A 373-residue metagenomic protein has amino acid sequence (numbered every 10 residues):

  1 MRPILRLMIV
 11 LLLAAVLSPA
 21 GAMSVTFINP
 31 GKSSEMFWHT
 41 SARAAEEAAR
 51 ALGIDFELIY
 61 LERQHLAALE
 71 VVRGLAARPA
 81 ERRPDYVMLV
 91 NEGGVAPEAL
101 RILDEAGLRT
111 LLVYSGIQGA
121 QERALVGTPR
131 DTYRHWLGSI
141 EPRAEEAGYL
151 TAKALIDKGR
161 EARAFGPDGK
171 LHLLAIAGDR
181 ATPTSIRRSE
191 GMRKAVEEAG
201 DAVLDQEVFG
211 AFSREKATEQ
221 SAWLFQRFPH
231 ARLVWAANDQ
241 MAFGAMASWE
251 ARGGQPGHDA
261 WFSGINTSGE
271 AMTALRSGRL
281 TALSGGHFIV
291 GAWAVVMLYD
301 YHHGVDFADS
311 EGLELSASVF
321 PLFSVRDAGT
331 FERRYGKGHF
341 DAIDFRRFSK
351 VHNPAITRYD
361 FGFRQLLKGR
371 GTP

Functional and structural regions predicted by a protein language model:
M8-S18: Bacterial N-terminal signal peptides
V25-A44, A48, L52, F56-V72 (+2 more regions): Extracytoplasmic "Venus flytrap"
F37-L52, A147-A154, P183-A202, G244 (+1 more regions): Short, solvent-exposed amphipathic alpha-helices that sit in or adjacent to ligand/effector-binding or catalytic
R50-H65, A175, E197-G210, G257-H258: Short beta-strand elements in bilobed, periplasmic/extracellular small-molecule ligand-binding domains
A68, L137-K170, A217, T267 (+2 more regions): Hydrophobic alpha-helical segments within soluble ligand-binding/sensing domains
A68, V87-T110, M192, F209-E270: Hydrophobic alpha-helical
R101-E146, A271: Flexible loop/hinge segments that line or gate small-molecule binding clefts
I176, W293-P373: Hinge/cleft segment of the Venus flytrap/periplasmic-binding protein
